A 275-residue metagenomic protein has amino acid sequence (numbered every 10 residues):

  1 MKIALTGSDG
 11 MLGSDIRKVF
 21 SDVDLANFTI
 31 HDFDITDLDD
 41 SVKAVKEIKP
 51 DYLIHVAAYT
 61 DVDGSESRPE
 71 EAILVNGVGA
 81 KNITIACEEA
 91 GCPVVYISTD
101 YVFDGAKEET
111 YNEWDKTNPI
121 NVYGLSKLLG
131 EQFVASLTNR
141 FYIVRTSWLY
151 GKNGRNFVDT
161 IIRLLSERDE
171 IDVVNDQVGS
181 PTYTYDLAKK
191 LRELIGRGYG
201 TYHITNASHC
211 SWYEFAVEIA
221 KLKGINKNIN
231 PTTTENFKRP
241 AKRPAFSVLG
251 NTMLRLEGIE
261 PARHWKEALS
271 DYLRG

Functional and structural regions predicted by a protein language model:
I3-V19: N-terminal Rossmann NAD(P)H-binding glycine-rich loop of SDR-like oxidoreductase domains
T6, L53-A57, V94-T99, D104 (+1 more regions): SDR active-site strand-loop-helix element
S21-K43: Adenosine-cofactor binding site in Rossmann-like domains, unifying the SAM/SAH pocket of S-adenosylmethionine-dependent
I35-V75: NAD(P)H-binding glycine-rich loop region in Rossmannoid oxidoreductase-like domains and their noncatalytic homologs
L74, G79-N82, E89, V102-V144 (+1 more regions): Catalytic helix-loop patch of NAD(P)-dependent Rossmann-fold dehydrogenases
Q132-G179, Y185-D186: NAD(P)-dependent short-chain dehydrogenase/reductase
K190-L191, G196-P240, A245: Mid/C-terminal beta-alpha module of Rossmann-like enzyme folds, strongest in SDR-family dehydrogenases/epimerases
S211-V217, T233-G275: Conserved C-terminal active-site "lid" loop/helix of NAD(P)H-dependent oxidoreductases that clamps the redox cofactor
